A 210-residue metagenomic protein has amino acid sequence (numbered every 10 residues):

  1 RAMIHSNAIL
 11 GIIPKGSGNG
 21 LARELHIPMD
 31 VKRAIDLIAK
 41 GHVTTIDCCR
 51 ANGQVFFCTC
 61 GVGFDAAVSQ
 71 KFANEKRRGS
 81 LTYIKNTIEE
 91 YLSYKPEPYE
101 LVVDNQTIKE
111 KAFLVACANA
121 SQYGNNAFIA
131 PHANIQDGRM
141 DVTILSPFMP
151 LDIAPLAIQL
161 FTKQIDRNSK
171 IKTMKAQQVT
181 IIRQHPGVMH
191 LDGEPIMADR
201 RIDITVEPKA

Functional and structural regions predicted by a protein language model:
I4-I9, I13-F113: Catalytic core of DAGKc-family lipid kinases
G61, D65, A116-A130, P195: Glycine-rich phosphate/pyrophosphate-binding beta-alpha loops
D65-V68, K109-K111, Y123-N126, P150-I153: Short acidic/glycine-rich loop or secondary-structure boundary segments that cap or lie
K76-T82, P131-D152: Gly/Ser/Thr-rich active-site loops/lids in small-molecule metabolic enzymes that frequently grip phosphoryl groups
S93, A116, T180-Q184: Short, conserved beta-strand element in jelly-roll/cupin
K95-E97, K111-F113, Q136-D141, K175-Q177: A generic structural signal for short beta-strands and their flanking turns/coil linkers
V103, K109, N134, I144-A210: ATP/nucleoside-binding phosphotransfer catalytic cores, i.e., glycine-rich phosphate-binding loops
